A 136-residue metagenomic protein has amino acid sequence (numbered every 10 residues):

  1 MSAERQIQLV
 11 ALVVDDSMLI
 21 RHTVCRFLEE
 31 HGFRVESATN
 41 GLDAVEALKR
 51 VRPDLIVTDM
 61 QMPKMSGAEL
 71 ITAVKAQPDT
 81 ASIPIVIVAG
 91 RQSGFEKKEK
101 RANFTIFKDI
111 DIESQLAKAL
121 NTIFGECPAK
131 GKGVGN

Functional and structural regions predicted by a protein language model:
L9, T39-D43, S66-T72: Acidic catalytic/metal-coordinating carboxylates
M18-E36: Two-component/phosphorelay signaling modules centered on CheY-like receiver
S37-L55, Q115: Acidic, metal-coordinating helix/loop segments flanking the phosphotransfer/catalytic sites of two-component signaling
E46, A68-A81: Short amphipathic alpha-helix used as the core "switch/output" element in two-component signaling
D59: Active-site residues of response regulator receiver
M62: Receiver (REC) domain active-site loop signature in two-component systems and cognate sites in sensor histidine kinases
E69, G90-P128: Alpha4 helix (beta4-alpha4-beta5 surface) of REC/receiver domains from two-component response regulators
V86-V88: Hydrophobic/aromatic residues positioned on beta-strands within the core alpha/beta folds
